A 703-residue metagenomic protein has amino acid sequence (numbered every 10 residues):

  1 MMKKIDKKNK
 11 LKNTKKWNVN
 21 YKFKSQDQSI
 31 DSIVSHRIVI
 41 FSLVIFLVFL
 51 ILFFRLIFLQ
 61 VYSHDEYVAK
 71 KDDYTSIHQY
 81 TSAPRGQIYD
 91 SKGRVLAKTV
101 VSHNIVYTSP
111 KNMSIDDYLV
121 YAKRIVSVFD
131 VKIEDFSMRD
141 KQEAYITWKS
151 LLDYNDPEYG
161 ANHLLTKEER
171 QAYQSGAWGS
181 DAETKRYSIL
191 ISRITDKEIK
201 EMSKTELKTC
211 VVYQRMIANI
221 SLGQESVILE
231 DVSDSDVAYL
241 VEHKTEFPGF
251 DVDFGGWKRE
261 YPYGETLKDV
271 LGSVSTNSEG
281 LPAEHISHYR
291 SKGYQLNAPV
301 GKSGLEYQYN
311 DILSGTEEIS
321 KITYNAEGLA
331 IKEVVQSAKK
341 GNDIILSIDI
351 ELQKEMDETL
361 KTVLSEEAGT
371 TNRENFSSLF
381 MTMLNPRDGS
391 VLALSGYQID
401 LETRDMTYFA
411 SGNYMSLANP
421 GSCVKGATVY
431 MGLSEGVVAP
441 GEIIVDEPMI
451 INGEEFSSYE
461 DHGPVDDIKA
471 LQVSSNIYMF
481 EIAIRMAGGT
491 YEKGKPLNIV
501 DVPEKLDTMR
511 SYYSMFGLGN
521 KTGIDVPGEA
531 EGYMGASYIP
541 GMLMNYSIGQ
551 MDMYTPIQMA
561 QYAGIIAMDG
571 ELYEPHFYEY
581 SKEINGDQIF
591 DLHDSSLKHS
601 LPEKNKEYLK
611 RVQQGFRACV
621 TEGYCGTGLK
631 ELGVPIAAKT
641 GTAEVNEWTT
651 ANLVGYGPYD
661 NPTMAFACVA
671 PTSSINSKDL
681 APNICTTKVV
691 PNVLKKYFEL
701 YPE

Functional and structural regions predicted by a protein language model:
M1-D311, G315-K332, Q336, L379 (+4 more regions): Membrane-proximal periplasmic segments of bacterial cell-envelope enzymes, especially penicillin-binding proteins
S63, V68-T81, L352-E374: Short, basic/aromatic recognition patches
A97-K98, H103, I322-S337, I348 (+3 more regions): Beta-lactam-recognizing serine transpeptidase/beta-lactamase-like catalytic domain environment
L240, E333-E366: N-terminal leader/targeting segments and the immediately adjacent pre-domain N-terminus
T359-A368, I399, V620, Y701: Structural motif corresponding to the C-terminal cap of alpha-helices
Q588, T687-E703: Short, gly/Ser/Thr-rich active-site loops of penicillin-recognizing serine hydrolases
T672-T686: A short acidic/glycine-rich loop-to-helix N-cap element
